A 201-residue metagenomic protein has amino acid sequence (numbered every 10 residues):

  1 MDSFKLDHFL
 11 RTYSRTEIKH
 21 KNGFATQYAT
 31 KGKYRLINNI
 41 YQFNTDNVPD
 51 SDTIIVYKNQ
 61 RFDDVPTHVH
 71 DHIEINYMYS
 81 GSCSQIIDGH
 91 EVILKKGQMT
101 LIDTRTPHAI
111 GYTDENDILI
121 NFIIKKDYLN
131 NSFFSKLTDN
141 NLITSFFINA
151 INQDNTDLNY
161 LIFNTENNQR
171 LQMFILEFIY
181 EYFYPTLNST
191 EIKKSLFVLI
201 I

Functional and structural regions predicted by a protein language model:
M1-S82: Generic protein-terminus/edge-of-domain signal
D2-K21, F43-N47, T113-Y180: A hydrophobic/aromatic-rich effector-binding and dimerization subdomain of bacterial HTH-type transcriptional regulators
Q27, Q42, Q60, Q85 (+3 more regions): Residue-identity detector for glutamine
Y34, G89-E91, I201: Generic structural signal for short, solvent-exposed loop/turn connectors between secondary structure elements
V48-T144, Y184-N188: N-terminal regulatory/effector-sensing and dimerization cores that precede helix-turn-helix DNA-binding domains
E74, R170-E177, L196, I200: Amphipathic, well-ordered alpha-helical segments in soluble domains
I102, S145-F146, N152-Q153, S195-I201: Short amphipathic alpha-helical patches
F163-Q169, Y182-L196: All-alpha amphipathic helical-bundle segments outside canonical DNA-binding/catalytic cores that form hydrophobic
